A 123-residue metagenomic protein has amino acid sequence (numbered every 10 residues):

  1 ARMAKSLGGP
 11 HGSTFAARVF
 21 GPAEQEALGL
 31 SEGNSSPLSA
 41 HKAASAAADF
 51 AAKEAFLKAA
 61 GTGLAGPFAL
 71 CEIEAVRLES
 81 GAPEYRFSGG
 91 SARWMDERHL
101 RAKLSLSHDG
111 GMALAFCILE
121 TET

Functional and structural regions predicted by a protein language model:
A1-T123: Core catalytic alpha/beta fold that binds nucleotide/phospho-ligands
